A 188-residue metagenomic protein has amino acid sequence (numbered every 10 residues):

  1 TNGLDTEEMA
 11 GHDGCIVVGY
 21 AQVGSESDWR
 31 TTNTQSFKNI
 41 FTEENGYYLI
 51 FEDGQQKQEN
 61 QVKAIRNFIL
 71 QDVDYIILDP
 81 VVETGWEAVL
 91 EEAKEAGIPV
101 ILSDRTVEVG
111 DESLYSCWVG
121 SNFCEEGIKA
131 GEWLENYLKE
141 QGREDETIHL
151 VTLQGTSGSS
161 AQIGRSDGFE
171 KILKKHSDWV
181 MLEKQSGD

Functional and structural regions predicted by a protein language model:
T1-D188: A residue-level marker of the well-folded mature domains of exported/periplasmic proteins
